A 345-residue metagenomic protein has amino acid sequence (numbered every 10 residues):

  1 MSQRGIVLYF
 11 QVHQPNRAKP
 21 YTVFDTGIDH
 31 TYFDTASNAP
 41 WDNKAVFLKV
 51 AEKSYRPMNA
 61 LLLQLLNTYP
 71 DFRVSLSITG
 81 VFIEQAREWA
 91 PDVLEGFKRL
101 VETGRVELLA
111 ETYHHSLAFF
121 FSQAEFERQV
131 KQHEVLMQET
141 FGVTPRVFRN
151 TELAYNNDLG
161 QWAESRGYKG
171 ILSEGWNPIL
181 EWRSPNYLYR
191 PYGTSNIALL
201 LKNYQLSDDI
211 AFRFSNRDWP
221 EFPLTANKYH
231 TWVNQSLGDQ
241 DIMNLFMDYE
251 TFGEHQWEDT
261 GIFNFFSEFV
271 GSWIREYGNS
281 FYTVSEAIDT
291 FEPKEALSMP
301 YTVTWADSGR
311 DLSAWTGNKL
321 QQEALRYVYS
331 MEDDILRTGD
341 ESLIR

Functional and structural regions predicted by a protein language model:
S2-S54, N67, Y187-I197, L201-Y204 (+2 more regions): Active-site and substrate-binding clefts of carbohydrate-active enzymes
Q3-F10, Q14-S122, R146-R149, K169-E174 (+1 more regions): Short, well-structured secondary-structure segments
V12-P15, G80-E84, Y113-A118, L153-N156 (+4 more regions): Short, solvent-exposed loop/turn segments at secondary-structure junctions
N59-L63, L94-K98, E127-M137, G160 (+3 more regions): Generic structural signal for well-ordered alpha-helices, preferentially at hydrophobic/aromatic core positions
V93-A110, V143, E164-L201: Acidic, His- and aromatic-enriched active-site or binding-groove loops in soluble protein domains that engage sugars
F119-F121, I179-Y187, D209-A211, P293: Short, charged, surface-exposed secondary-structure boundary motifs
Q123-E152, W232-F246: CE4/NodB-like, metal-dependent polysaccharide N-deacetylase domain that modifies extracellular/periplasmic N-acetylated
K131-N186, T251-F269: Catalytic domains of cell-wall/extracellular-matrix polysaccharide-remodeling enzymes, centered on de-N-acetylation
